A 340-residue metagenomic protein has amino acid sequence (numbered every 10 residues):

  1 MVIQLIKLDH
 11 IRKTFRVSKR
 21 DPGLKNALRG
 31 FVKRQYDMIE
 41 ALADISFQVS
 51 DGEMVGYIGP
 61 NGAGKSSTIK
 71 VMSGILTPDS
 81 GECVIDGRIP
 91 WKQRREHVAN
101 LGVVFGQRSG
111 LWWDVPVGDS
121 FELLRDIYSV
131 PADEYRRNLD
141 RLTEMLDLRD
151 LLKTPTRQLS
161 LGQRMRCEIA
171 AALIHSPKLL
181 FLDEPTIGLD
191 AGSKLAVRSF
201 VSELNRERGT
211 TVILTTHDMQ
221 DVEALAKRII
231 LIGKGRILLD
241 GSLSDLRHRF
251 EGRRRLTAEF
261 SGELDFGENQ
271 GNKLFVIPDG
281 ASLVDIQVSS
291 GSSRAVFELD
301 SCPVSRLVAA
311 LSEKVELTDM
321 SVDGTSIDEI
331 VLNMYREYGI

Functional and structural regions predicted by a protein language model:
G23-F31, E122, D126, E134-L151: Conserved ABC ATPase "signature" region
G81-K92, H97-V98: Conserved ABC transporter NBD signature motif
P155-L159: Conserved ABC ATPase signature
S176: Conserved catalytic motifs of ABC-family nucleotide-binding domains
L180-E184: Catalytic Walker B motif of ABC-type/P-loop ATPase nucleotide-binding domains
R198-E298: ABC transporter nucleotide-binding domain
